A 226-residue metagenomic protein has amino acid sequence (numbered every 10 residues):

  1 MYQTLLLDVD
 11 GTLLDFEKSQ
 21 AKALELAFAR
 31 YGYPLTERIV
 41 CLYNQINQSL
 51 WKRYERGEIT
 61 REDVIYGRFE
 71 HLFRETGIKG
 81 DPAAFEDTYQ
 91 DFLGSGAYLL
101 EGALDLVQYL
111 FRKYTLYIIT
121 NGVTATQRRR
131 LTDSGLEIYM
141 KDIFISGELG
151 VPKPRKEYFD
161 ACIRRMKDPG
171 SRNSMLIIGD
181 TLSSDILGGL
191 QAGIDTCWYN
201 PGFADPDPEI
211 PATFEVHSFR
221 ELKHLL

Functional and structural regions predicted by a protein language model:
M1-L5, Q108, V123-L226: Asp-based, Mg2+/Mn2+-dependent phosphohydrolase catalytic module
Y2-E101: N-terminal helical cap/lid subdomain that shapes the substrate entry/recognition surface in HAD-like hydrolases
S19-K22, Y98, D105, A125-T126 (+1 more regions): Short alpha-helical
G102-K113: Catalytic-core regions built around general acid/base machinery
K113-Y114, G193: Glycine-centered short loops/turns at secondary-structure junctions
Y114-Y117, R172-S174: Short beta-strand/loop segments at the ligand-binding rim of alpha/beta enzyme cores
T120: Catalytic nucleophile serine of serine hydrolases, specifically the conserved "nucleophile elbow" pentapeptide
